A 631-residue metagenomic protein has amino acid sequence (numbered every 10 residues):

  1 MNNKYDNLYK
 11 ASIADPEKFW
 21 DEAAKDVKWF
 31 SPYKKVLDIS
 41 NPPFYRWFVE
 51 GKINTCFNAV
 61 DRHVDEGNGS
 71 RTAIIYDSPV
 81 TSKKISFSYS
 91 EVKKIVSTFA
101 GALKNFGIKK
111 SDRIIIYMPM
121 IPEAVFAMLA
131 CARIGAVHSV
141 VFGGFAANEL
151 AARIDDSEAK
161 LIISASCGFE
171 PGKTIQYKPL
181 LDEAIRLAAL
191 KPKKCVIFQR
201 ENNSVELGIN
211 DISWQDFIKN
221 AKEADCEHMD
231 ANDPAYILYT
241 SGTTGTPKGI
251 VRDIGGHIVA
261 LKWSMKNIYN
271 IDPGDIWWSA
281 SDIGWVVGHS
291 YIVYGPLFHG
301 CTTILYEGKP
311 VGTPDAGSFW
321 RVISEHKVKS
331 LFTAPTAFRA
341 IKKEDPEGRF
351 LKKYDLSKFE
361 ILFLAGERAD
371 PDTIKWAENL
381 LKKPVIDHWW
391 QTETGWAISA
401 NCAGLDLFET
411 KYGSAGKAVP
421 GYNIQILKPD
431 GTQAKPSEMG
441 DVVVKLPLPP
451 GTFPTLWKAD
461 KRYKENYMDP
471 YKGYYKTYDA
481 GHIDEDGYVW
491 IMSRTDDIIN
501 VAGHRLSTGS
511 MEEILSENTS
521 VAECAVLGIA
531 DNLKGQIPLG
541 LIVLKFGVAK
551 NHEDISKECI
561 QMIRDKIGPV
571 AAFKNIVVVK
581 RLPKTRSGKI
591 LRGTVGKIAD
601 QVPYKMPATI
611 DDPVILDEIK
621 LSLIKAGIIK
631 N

Functional and structural regions predicted by a protein language model:
C56, I74-L129, A146-A151, E206-D216 (+1 more regions): Conserved AMP-binding/adenylate-forming core of the ANL superfamily
S70-T72, C195-F198, G208-Y239, T246 (+3 more regions): Conserved pre-ATP/AMP-binding loop-to-beta segment of ANL
L129, R133-D216, P335: Structural core segment of the AMP-binding/adenylate-forming
V141-S166, L181, S324, L331 (+10 more regions): AMP-binding/adenylate-forming catalytic core of the ANL superfamily
K193, I197-Q199, L533, D565-I590 (+1 more regions): AMP-binding/adenylate-forming catalytic domain of the ANL superfamily
I258-I276, V286-S330, K343-F350: Conserved AMP-binding/adenylation subdomain of ANL enzymes
C301, K329-T333, K342-E409, N423 (+1 more regions): Gly/Ser/Thr-rich phosphate-binding loop
K417-G421, T432-Y467, L506, P603-Y604: Conserved ATP/PPi-binding loop(s) of AMP-dependent carboxylate-activating enzymes
